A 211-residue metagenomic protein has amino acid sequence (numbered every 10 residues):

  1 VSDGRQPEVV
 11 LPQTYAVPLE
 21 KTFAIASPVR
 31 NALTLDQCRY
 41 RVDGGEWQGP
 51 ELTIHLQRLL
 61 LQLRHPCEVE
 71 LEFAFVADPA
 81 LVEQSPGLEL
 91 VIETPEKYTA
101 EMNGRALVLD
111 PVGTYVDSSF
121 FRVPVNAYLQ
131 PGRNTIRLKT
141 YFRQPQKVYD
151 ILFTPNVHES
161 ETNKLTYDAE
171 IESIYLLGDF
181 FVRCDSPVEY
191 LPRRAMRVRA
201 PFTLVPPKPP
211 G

Functional and structural regions predicted by a protein language model:
V1-L63, T94, V125-N126, P131-G211: An acidic-aromatic loop/edge-strand motif
L63-A80, S119-V123, P209-G211: Short beta-strands within extracellular/lumenal beta-sheet-rich domains
L63-H65, D78-V82, L90, G113-Y115 (+2 more regions): Generic marker of residues within folded, mature protein domains
P66-E72, S85, P95, S118 (+2 more regions): A general secondary-structure signal for short beta-strands and their flanking turns/coil in non-transmembrane regions
F75-G104, I136: Aromatic-lined ligand-binding clefts that engage carbohydrates, nucleic acids, or primary amines
E83-S85, A100-M102, D110, Q146-V148 (+1 more regions): Short acidic, gly/pro-rich beta-turn/loop elements at beta-sheet edges and active-site/ligand-binding grooves
A100-R122: Solvent-exposed beta-strand/loop surfaces of large extracellular or lumenal domains
